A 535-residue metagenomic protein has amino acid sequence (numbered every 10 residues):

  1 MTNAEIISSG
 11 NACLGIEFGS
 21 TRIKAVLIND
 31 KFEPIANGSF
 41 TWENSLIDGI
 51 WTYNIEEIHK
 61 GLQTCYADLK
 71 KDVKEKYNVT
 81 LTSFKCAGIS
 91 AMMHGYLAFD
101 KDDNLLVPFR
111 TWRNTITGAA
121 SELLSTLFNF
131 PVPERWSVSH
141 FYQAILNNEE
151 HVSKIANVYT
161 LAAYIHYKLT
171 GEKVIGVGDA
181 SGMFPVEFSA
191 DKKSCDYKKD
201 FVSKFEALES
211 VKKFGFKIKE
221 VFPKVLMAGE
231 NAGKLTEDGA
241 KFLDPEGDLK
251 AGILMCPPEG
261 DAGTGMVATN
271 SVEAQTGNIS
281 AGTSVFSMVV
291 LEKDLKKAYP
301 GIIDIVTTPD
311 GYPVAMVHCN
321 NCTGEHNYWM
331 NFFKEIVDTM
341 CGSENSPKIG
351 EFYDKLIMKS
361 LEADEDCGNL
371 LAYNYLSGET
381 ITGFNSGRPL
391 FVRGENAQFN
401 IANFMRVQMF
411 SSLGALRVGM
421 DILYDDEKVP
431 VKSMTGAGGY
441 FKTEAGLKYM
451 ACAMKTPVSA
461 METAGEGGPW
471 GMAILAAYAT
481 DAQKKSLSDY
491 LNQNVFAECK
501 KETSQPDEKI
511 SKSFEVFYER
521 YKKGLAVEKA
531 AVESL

Functional and structural regions predicted by a protein language model:
M1-F40, N44-L46, E56, T64 (+5 more regions): Glycine/Thr-rich phosphate-binding loops that ligate phosphate moieties of nucleotide and other phosphorylated ligands
M1-S9, E75-N78, Q143-N147, E237-D248 (+1 more regions): Conserved phosphate-binding catalytic cores of ATP/NTP-utilizing and phosphoryl-transfer enzymes
F18-S20, F128-E259, Y373-N374, M405 (+1 more regions): Gly/Ser/Thr-rich active-site cleft segment
G38-V79, N129: N-terminal phosphate-binding loop and adjacent alpha-helix
T64-F84, N148-V152, F201, F205-I218 (+2 more regions): Phosphate/pyrophosphate-binding loops at sites that engage ATP/ADP/AMP, CoA/4′-phosphopantetheine, polyphosphate
L123, H140-N147, Y164, K168 (+8 more regions): Alpha-helical scaffold segments in soluble metabolic enzymes
T126-S139, T276-N278, Y478-Q493: A polyampholytic, Gly/Pro-enriched intrinsically disordered region
P258-A298, I303-V306: Acidic, glycine-rich loop-and-beta core segments that form the ion-binding/anion-interacting portion of active sites
